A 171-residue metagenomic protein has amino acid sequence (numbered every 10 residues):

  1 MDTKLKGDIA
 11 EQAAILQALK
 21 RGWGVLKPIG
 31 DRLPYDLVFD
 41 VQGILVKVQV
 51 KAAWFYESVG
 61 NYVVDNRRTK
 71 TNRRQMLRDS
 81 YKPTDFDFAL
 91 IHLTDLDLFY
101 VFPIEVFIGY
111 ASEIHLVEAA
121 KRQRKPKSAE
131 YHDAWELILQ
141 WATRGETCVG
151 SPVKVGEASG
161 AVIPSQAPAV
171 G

Functional and structural regions predicted by a protein language model:
M1-L33, V38-G171: Mixed-charge (Asp/Glu-Lys/Arg
